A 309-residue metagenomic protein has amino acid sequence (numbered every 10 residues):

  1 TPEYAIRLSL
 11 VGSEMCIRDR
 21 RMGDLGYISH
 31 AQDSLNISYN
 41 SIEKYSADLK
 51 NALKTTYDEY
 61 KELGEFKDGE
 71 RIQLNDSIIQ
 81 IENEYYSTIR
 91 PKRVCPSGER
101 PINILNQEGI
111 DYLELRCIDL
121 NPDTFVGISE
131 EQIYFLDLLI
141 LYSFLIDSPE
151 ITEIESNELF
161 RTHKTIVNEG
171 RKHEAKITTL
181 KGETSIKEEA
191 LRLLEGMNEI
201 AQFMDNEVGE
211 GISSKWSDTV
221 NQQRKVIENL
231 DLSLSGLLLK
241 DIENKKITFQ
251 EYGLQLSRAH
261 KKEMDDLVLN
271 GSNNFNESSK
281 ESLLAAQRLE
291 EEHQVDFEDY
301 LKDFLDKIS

Functional and structural regions predicted by a protein language model:
T1-C16: Short, small-residue-biased leader/transition segments that mark boundaries at the very start of proteins
P2, S34, S41, S185 (+3 more regions): General structural signal for secondary-structure boundaries
E3, S46-T56, R161-V167, I186-E189 (+4 more regions): Generic hydrophobic, helix-prone segments enriched in Leu/Val/Ile
S13-E14, R18-T162: Structured mid-domain segments that build the active-site/substrate or prosthetic-cofactor binding neighborhood
L35-S38, I42, S46-L49, R71 (+11 more regions): Intrinsic-disorder-associated interaction segments
K44, K50, K54, K61 (+16 more regions): Context-gated lysine
S87, P91, D111, R116 (+2 more regions): Active-site and substrate-binding clefts of carbohydrate-active enzymes
G211-S309: Extended, compositionally biased alpha-helical segments that mediate assembly or anchoring
